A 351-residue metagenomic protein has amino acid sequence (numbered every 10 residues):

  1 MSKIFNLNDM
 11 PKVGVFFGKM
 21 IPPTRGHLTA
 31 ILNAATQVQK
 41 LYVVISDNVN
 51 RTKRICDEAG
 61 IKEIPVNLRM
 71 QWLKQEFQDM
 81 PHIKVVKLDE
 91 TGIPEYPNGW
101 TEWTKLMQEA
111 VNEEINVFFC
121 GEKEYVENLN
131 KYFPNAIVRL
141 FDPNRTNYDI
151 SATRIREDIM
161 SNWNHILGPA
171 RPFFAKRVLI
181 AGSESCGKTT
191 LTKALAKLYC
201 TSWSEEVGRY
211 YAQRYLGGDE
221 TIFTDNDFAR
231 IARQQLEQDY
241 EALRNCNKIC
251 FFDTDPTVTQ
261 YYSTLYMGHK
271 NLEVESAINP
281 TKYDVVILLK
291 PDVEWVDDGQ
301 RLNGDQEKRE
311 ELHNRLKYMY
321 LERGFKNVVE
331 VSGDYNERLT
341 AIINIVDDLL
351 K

Functional and structural regions predicted by a protein language model:
M1-K176: Nucleotidyltransferase catalytic core that binds NTPs
V86-T91, R139, P143, G299-L302 (+1 more regions): Phosphate-binding beta-loop-alpha motif at adenosine-nucleotide cofactor sites
I180: Hydrophobic anchor at the beta1->P-loop junction of P-loop NTPases
E184: The conserved Walker
G187: Conserved glycine(s) of the Walker
K193, K197-Y240, I342: Conserved substrate/cofactor phosphate-moiety recognition/catalytic segment in nucleotide-dependent phosphotransferases
D219-H269: Conserved nucleotide-sensing/catalytic segment adjacent to the nucleotide-binding pocket in NTP-handling enzymes
M267-H269, E273-D334: A glycine- and Lys/Arg-enriched "phosphate-lid" helix/loop adjacent to the NTP-binding pocket of small-molecule kinases
